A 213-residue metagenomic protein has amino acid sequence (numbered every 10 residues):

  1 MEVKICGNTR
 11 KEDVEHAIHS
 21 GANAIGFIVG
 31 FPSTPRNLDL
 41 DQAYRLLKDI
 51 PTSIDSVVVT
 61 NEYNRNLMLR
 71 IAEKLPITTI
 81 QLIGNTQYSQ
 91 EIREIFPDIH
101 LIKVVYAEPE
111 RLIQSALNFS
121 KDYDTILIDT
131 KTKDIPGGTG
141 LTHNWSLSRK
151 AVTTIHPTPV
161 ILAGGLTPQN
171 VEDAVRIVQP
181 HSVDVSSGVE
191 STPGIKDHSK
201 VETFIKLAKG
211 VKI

Functional and structural regions predicted by a protein language model:
M1-Q90, E94-S182, S187-I213: Conserved N-terminal beta1-alpha1 strand-loop-helix module at the mouth
